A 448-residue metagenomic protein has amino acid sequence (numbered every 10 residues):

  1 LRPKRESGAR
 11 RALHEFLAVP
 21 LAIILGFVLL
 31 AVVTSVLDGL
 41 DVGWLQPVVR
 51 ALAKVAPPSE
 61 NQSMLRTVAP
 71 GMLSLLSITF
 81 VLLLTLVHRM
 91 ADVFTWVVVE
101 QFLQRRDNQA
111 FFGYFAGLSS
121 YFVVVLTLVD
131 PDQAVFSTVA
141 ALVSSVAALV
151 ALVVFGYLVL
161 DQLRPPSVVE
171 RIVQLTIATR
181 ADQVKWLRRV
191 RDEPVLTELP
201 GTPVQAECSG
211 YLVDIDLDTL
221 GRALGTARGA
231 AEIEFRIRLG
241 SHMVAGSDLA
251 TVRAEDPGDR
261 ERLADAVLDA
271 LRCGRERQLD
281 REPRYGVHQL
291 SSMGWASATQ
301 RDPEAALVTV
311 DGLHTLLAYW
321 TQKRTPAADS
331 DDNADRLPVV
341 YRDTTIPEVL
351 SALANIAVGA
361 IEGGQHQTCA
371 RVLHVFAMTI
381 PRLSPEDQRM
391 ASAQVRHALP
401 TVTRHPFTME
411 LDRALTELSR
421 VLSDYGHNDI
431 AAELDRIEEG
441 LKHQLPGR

Functional and structural regions predicted by a protein language model:
L1-R5, R10, V135-T138, V153-L239 (+1 more regions): Short basic (Lys/Arg) and small-residue
R5-I23, L52-P70, F94-G113, Q133-A141 (+1 more regions): Membrane-interface segments at loop-to-transmembrane junctions
R10-R11, E15-W44: Hydrophobic alpha-helical transmembrane segments of small proteolipidic membrane proteins, enriched in energy-coupled
L29-V42, V55-V129, L149-G156, G294: Transmembrane alpha-helix detector for multi-pass membrane proteins
W44-K54: Membrane-interfacial helical/loop segments at transmembrane boundaries in membrane proteins
P47, A91, L268-D269: A short glycine/small-residue-enriched secondary-structure motif
L142-L149: Hydrophobic or amphipathic alpha-helical targeting/insertion segments
